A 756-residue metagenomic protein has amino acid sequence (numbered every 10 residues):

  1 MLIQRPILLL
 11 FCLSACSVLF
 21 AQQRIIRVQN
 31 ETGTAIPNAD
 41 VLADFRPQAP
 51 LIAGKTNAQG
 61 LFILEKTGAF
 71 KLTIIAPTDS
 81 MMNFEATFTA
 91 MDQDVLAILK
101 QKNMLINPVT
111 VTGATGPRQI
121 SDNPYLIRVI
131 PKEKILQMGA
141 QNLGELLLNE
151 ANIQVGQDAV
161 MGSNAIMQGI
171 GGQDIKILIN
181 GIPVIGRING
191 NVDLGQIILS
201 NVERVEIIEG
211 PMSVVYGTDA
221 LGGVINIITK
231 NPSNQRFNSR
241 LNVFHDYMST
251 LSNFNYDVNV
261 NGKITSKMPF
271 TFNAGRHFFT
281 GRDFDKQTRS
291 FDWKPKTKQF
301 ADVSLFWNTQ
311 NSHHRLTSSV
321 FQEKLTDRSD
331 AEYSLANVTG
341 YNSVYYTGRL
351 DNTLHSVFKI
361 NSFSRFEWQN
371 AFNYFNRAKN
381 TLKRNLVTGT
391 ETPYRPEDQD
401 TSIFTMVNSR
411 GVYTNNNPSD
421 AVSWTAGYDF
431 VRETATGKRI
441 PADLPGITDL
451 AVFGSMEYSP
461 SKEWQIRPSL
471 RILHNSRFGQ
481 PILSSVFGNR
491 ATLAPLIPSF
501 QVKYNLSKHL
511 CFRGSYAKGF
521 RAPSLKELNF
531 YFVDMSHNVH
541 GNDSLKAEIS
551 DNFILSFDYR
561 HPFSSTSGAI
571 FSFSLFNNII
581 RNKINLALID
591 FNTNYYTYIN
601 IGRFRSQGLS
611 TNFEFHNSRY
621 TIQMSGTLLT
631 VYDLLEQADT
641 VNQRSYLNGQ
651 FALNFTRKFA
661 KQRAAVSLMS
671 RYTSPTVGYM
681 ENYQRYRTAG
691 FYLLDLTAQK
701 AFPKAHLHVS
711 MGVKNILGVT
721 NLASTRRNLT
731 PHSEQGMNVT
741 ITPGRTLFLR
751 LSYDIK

Functional and structural regions predicted by a protein language model:
Q29-E31, D40-D44, I75-D79, T89-L136: Short, acidic, small-residue-rich periplasmic hinge/interaction motif at the N-terminus of Gram-negative outer-membrane
L72, F279-D302, F306-F366, Y374-T405: Flexible loop and strand-edge segments within Gram-negative outer membrane beta-barrel domains
L96, Q196-R240: A beta-strand signature from Gram-negative outer-membrane beta-barrel systems, especially the internal plug domain
I127, G144-G186: Extracytoplasmic beta-strand/coil segments of soluble accessory domains associated with Gram-negative outer-membrane
V155, I166, I182-G210: Short acidic/polar hinge/loop motifs at secondary-structure boundaries that mediate gating or recognition
G340-H355, K359, G488-N505, H509-C511 (+4 more regions): Outer-membrane beta-barrel signature, preferentially recognizing the C-terminal barrel domain of Gram-negative
F520-R521, R581-N582, A660, P675-V677 (+1 more regions): C-terminal beta-signal and adjacent terminal beta-strands/loops of Gram-negative outer-membrane beta-barrel proteins
G568-I580, T597-M680, S752-D754: Gram-negative outer-membrane beta-barrel transporters
